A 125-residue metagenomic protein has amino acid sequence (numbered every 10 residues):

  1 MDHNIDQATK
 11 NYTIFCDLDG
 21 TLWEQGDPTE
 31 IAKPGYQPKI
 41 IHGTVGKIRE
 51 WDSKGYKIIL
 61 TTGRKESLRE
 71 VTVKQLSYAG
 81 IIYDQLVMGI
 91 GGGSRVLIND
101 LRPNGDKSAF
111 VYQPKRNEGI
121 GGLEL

Functional and structural regions predicted by a protein language model:
M1-L125: HAD-like aspartate-dependent phosphatase fold
